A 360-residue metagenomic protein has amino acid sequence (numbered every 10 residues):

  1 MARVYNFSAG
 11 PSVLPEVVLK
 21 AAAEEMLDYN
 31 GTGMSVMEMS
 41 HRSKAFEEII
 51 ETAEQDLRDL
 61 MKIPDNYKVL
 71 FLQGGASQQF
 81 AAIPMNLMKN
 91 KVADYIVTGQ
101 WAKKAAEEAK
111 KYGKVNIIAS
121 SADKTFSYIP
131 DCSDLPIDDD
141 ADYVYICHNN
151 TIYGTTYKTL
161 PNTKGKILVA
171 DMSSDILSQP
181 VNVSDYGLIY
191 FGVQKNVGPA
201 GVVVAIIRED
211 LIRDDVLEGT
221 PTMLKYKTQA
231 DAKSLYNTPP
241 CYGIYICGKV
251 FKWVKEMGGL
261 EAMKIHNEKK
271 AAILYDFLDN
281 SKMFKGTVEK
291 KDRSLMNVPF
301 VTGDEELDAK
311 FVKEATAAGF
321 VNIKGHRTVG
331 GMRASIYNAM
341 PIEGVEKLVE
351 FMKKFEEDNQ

Functional and structural regions predicted by a protein language model:
A2-V4, A317, G330-Q360: PLP-dependent enzyme catalytic core of the Aspartate aminotransferase-like
R3-E54: A glycine-/small-polar-enriched, mobile loop at the entrance of the PLP active site in fold-type I
P15, V193-Y275, E289, D358-Q360: Active-site C-terminal subdomain of aminotransferase-like
T32-Q79, N86, Q100, E108: Conserved N-terminal alpha-helix of the aminotransferase class I/II PLP-enzyme fold
M88-W101: Conserved PLP-anchoring active-site segment centered on the Schiff-base-forming lysine
A109, S120-I176: Active-site phosphate-binding strand-loop segment of PLP-dependent enzymes
V169, V183-Q194, V203: Conserved active-site segment immediately N-terminal to the catalytic lysine that forms the internal aldimine
F284-A315: Conserved PLP-binding catalytic core of the aspartate aminotransferase-like
